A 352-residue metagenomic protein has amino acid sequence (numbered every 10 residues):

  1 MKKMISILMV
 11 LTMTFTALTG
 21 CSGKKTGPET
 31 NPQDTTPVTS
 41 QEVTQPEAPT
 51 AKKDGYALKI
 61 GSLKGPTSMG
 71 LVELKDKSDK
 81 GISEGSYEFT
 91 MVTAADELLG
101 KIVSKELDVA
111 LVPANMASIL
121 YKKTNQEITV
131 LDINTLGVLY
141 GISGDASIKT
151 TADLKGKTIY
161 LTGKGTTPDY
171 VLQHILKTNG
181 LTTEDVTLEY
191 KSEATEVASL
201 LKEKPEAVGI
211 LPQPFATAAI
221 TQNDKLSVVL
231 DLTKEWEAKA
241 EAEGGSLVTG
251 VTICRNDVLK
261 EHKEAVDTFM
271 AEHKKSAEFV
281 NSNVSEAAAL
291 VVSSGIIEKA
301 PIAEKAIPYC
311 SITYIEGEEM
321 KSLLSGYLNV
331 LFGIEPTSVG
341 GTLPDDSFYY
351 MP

Functional and structural regions predicted by a protein language model:
M1-L8: Positively charged n-region of N-terminal signal peptides that target proteins for export
T16-G20: C-terminal motif of bacterial Sec signal peptides marking the signal peptidase cleavage site
S22-K25: Bacterial signal peptide processing site
G27, N31-P37, E42-T182, T187-Y190 (+3 more regions): Short, glycine-/small- and polar/acidic-enriched structural segments that line small-molecule recognition paths
E73-K75, L139-T150, S246-A265, T313-E316: A bilobed periplasmic-binding-protein/Venus flytrap-type ligand-binding module shared by bacterial periplasmic
N115-M116, E196-L290: Pocket-lining segment of extracytoplasmic ligand-binding domains
L259-I334: Secondary-structure end/capping motifs
S325-P352: Conserved C-terminal helix/tail region of periplasmic/extracytoplasmic solute-binding proteins
